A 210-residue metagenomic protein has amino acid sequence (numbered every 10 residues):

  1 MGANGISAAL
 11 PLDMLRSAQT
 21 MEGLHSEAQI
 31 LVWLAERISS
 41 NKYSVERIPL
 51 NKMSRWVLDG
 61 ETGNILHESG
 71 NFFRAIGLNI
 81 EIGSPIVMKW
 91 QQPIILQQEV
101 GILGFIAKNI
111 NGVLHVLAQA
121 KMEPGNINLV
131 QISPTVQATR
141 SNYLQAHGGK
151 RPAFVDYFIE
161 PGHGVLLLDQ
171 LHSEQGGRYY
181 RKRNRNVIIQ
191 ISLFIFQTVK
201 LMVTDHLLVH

Functional and structural regions predicted by a protein language model:
M1-E81: N-terminal domain-onset segments
M1-Q29, P124-L129, S133-H210: Mixed-charge (acidic/basic) macromolecular-recognition segments
Y43, G63-I65, P85, Q92 (+2 more regions): Homeobox/homeodomain signature
L66-E68, Q98, N111, R181: A generic structural signal for short, non-catalytic loop/turn and secondary-structure boundary residues
F73-L144: Aromatic- and glycine-enriched beta-alpha-beta binding-site module
